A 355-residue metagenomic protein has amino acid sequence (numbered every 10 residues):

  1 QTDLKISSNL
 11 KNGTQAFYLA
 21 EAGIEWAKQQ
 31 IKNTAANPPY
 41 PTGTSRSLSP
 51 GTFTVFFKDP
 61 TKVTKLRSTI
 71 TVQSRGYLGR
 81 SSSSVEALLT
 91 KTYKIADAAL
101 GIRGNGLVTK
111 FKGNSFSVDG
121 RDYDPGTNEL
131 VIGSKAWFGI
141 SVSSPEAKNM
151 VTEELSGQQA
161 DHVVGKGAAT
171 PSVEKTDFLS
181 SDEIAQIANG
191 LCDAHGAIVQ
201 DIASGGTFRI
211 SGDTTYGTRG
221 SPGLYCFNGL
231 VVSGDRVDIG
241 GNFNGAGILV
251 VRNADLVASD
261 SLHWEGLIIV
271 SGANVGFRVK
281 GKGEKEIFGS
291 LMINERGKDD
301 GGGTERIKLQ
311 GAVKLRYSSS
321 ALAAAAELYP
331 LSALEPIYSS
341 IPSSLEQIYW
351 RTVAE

Functional and structural regions predicted by a protein language model:
Q1-Y18, T170: Aliphatic-rich helix starts adjacent to a transmembrane/signal segment
T14-Q73, Q159, P171-K175, N189 (+3 more regions): Low-complexity, Gly/Pro-rich coil/beta segments used as flexible assembly/activation regions
T61-D193, R219, G229-A333, I337 (+1 more regions): Short, ordered "entry" segments at domain starts
A197-Q200, V232: Secreted/processed peptides and extracellular or luminal domains of membrane proteins
S204-T215: A short, well-structured juxtamembrane/interface segment
L224-Y225: Long, compositionally biased low-complexity segments
E335-E346: Short linear motifs in low-complexity, proline-biased tails and propeptides
